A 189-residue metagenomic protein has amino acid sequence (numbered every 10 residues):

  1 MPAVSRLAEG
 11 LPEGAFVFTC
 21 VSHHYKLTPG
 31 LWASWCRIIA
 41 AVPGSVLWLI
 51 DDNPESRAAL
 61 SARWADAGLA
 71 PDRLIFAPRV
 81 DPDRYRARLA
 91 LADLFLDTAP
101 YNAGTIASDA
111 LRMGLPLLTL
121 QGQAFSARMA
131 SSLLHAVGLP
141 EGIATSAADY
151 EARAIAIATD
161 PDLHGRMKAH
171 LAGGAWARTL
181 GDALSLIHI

Functional and structural regions predicted by a protein language model:
M1-D81, R88-A90: Conserved catalytic-core segment of nucleotide-activated headgroup transferases in glycan assembly
A77, D93-L94, A158: A generic structural signal for ordered secondary structure
R84-Y85, I106: Short acidic active-site motifs
A90-P100: Acidic donor-binding loop of glycosyltransferase active sites
T98-T179: Catalytic binding pocket for nucleotide-activated donors in carbohydrate/polymer assembly enzymes
D182: Glycine-rich phosphate/pyrophosphate-binding loop and the adjoining helix
I187-I189: Conserved small/polar residues in nucleotide/adenosyl-binding loops
